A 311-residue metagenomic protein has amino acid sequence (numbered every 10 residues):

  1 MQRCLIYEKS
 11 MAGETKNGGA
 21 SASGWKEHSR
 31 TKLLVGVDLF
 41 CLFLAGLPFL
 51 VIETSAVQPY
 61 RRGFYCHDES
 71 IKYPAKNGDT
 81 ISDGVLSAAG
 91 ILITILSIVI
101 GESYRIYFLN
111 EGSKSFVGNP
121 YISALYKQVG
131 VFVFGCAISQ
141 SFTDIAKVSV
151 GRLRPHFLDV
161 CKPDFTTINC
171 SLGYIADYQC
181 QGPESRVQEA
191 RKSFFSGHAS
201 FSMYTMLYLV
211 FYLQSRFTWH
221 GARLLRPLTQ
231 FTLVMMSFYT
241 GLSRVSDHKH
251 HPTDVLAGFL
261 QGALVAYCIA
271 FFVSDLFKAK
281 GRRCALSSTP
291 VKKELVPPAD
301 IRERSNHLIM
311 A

Functional and structural regions predicted by a protein language model:
M1-V131, S141-L158, G173, D177-E189 (+1 more regions): N-terminal transmembrane-helix/juxtamembrane module of multi-pass inner/ER membrane proteins
S123-K127, V131, I138, D164-A311: Membrane-embedded catalytic cores of phosphoryl/pyrophosphoryl-handling enzymes
